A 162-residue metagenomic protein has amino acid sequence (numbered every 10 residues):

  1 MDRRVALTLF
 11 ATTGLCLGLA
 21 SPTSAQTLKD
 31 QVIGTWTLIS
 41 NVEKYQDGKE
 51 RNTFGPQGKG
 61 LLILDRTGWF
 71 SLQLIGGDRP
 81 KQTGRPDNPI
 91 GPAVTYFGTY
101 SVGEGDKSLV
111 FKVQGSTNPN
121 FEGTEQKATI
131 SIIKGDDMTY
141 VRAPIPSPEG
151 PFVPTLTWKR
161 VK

Functional and structural regions predicted by a protein language model:
M1-D2, D87: Generic hydrophobic alpha-helical membrane-segment signal
R3-L7: N-terminal export leaders
T8-C16, A20-K162: Lipid interaction determinants
